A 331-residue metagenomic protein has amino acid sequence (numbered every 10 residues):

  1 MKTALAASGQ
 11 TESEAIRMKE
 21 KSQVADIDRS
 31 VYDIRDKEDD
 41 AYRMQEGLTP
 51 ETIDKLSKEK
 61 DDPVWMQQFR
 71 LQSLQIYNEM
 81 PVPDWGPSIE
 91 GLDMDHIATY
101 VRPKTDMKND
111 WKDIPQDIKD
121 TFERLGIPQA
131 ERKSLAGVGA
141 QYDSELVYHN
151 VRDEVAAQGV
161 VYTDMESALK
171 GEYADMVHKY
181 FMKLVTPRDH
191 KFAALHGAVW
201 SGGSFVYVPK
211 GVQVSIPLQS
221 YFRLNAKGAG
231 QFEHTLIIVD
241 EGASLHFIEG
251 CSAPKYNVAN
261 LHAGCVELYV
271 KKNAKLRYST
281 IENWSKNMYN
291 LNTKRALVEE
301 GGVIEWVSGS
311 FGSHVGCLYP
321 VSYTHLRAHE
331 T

Functional and structural regions predicted by a protein language model:
M1-S13: Intrinsically disordered, compositionally biased charged tails
Q10-E12, M18, D26, H325-A328: Intrinsically disordered, low-complexity regulatory regions of eukaryotic regulatory proteins
I16-K19, Q23, I27, Y42-D189 (+1 more regions): N-terminal amphipathic, basic helical "cap/leader" segment at the start of enzyme domains
S30-M44: Conserved oxyanion/phosphate-binding beta-strand-loop segments in alpha/beta enzyme cores
R35, P50-D54, E299: Short acidic (Asp/Glu) and glycine-rich catalytic loops that position anionic groups and cofactors
Y148-N150, E154-R327: Conserved beta-strand/loop scaffold segments within soluble protein domains that form the structured core and edges
